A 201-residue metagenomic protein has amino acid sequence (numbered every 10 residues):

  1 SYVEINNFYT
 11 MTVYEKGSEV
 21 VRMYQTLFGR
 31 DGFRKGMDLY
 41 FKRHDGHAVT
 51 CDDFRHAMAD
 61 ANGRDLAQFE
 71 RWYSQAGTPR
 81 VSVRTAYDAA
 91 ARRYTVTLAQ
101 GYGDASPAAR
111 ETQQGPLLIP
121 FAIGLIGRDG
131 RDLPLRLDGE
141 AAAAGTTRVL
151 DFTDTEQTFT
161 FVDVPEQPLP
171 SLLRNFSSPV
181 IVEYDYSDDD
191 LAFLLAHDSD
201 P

Functional and structural regions predicted by a protein language model:
S1-E19, M23: Acidic/His/Gly-enriched intrinsically disordered linker/tail segments that often contain short helix/coil "MoRF-like"
T12, G17-V20, D31-G32, K42-P201: Non-catalytic accessory/interaction domains
Q25-L27: Acidic, glycine-rich low-complexity/disordered segments
K35-G36: Surface-exposed patches in mature extracellular/periplasmic domains of secreted proteins
